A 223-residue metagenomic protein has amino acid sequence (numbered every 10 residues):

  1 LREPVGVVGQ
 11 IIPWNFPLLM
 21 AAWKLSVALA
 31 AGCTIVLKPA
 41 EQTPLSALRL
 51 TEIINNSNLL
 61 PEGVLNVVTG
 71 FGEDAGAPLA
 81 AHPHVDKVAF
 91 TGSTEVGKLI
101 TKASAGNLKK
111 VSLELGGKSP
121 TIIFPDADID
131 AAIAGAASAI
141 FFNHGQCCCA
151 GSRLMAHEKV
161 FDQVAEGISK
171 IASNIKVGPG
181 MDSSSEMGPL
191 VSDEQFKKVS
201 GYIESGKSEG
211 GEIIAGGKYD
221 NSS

Functional and structural regions predicted by a protein language model:
L1-A131: Rossmann-like NAD(P) dinucleotide-binding subdomain of oxidoreductase/dehydrogenase enzymes
G63, E95-S223: ALDH superfamily catalytic-core signature
